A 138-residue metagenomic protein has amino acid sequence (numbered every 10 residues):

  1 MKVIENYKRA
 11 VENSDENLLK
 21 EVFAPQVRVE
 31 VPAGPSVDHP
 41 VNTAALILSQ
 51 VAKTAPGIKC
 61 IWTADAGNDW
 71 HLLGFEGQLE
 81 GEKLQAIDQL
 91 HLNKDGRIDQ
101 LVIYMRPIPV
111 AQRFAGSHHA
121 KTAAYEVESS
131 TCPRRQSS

Functional and structural regions predicted by a protein language model:
M1-V22, E128: Short acidic-aromatic low-complexity motifs
I4-S14, S49-A52, F75-Q78: Phosphate-binding glycine-rich loops and adjacent basic patches that engage nucleotide phosphates, nucleic-acid
N6, L18, T43, V110-R113 (+1 more regions): Exposed alpha-helical structural elements
Y7, L19-K20, V27, A44 (+4 more regions): Hydrophobic pocket/interface hotspot
A10, P35-D38, Q89: Short N-terminal micro-motifs specific to bacterial/archaeal maturation and metal-cluster initiation sites
E16-D69: A solvent-exposed, acidic/Ser-Thr-rich amphipathic alpha-helical stretch
A52-S138: A beta-strand edge to alpha-helix "cap/lid" segment located at domain peripheries
